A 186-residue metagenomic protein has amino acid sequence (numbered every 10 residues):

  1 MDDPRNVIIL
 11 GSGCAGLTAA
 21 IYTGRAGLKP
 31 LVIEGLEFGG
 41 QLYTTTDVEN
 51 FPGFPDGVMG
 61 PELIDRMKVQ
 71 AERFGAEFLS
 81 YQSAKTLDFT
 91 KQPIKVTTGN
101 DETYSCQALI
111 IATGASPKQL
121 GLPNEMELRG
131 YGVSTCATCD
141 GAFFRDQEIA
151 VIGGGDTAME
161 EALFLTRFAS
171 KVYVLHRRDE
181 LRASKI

Functional and structural regions predicted by a protein language model:
M1-L10, A26, L31, F78-Q147: FAD-binding core/adjacent interface of flavoenzyme oxidoreductases
D2-P4, I9-G35, R129, T135-A183: Rossmann-like dinucleotide/flavin-binding elements
R5, Y43-T103, L181-I186: N-terminal Rossmann-like dinucleotide/flavin-binding domain of flavoprotein oxidoreductases that bind FAD/FMN
G13, F38, D47, S83 (+2 more regions): A generic "binding-loop/recognition-motif" signal
A20-I21, T44, G121-N124, A162-F164 (+1 more regions): Short amphipathic alpha-helical segments
V32-T44: N-terminal glycine-rich anion-binding loops that anchor highly charged ligand groups
Q41, Q119-L120, E160, R182: Glycine/Thr-rich phosphate-binding loops of Rossmann-like dinucleotide-binding domains
